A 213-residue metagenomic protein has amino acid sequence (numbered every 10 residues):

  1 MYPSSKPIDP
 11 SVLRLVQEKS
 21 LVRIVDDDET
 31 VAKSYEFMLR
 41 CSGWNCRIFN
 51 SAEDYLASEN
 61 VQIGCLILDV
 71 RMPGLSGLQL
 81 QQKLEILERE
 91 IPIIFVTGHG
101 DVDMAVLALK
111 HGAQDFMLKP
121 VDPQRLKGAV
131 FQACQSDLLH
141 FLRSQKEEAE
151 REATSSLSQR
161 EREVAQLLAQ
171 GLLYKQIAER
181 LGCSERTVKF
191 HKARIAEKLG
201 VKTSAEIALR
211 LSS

Functional and structural regions predicted by a protein language model:
M1-R23, A149: Non-catalytic signal-transmission and effector/linker regions of two-component phosphorelay proteins
N50-S51, L75-Q79: Acidic catalytic/metal-coordinating carboxylates
V61-L68: Active-site beta3 strand of CheY-like receiver
V70-M72: Receiver (REC) domain active-site loop signature in two-component systems and cognate sites in sensor histidine kinases
D101-D103, M117-V130, Q176: C-terminal output helix
A193-S213: Basic, Lys/Arg-enriched C-terminal extension of HTH/homeodomain DNA-binding domains
